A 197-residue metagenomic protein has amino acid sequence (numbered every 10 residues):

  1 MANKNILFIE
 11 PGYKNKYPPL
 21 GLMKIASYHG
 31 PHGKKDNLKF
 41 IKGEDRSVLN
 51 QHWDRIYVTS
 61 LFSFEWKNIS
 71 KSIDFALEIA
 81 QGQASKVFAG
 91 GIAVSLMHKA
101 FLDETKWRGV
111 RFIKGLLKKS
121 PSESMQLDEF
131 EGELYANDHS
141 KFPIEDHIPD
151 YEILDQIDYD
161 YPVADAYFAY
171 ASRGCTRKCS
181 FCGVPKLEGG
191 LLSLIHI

Functional and structural regions predicted by a protein language model:
K4-N5, E10-K14, P18-D165: Glycine-rich beta-alpha loop elements in corrinoid/cobalamin-binding modules across cobalamin-dependent enzymes
A171-C175: Short metal-coordination and nucleic-acid-contact micro-motifs, chiefly zinc-binding Cys/His arrays
T176-P185: Local cysteine-cluster metal-coordination motifs and their immediate loop/turn environment, predominantly Fe-S cluster
V184-S193: Iron-sulfur (Fe-S) cluster-binding segments and ferredoxin-like electron-carrier domains, especially [2Fe-2S]
I195-I197: Conserved small/polar residues in nucleotide/adenosyl-binding loops
